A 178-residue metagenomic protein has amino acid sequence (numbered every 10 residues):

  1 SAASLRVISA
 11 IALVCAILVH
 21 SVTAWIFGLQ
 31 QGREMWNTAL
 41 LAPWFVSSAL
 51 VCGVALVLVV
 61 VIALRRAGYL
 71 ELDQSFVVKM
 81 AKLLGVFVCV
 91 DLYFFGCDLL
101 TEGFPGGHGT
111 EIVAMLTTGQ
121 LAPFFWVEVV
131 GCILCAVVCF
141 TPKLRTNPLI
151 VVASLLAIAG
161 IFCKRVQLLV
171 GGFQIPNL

Functional and structural regions predicted by a protein language model:
S1-R145, G160-C163: Long, contiguous internal "core" modules enriched in hydrophobic/ aromatic residues
L149-G160: Central hydrophobic cores of alpha-helical transmembrane segments in multi-pass integral membrane proteins
L169-N177: A cytosolic-side transmembrane-helix exit/cap motif
